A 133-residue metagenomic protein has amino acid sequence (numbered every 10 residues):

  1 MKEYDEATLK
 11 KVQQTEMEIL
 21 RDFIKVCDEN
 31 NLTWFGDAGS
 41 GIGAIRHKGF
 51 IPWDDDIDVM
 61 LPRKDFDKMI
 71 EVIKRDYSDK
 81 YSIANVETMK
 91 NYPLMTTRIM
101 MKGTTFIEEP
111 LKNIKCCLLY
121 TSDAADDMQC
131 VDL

Functional and structural regions predicted by a protein language model:
M1-D37: Helical scaffold of the NTase/Pol beta-like nucleotidyltransferase catalytic core
E16-I19, M60-M100: Metal-dependent nucleotidyltransferase catalytic core
I24-I57, F66: Active-site nucleotide-donor binding segment shared across nucleotidyl transfer reactions
W53-D55, P93-M95, L118-L119: Residues that flank catalytic or metal-binding motifs in active/ligand-binding sites
Y92, M101-K115: Anion-recognition interface
Y120-A125: Conserved small/polar residues in nucleotide/adenosyl-binding loops
C130: Cationic, low-complexity basic patches in intrinsically disordered or flexible, solvent-exposed regions
